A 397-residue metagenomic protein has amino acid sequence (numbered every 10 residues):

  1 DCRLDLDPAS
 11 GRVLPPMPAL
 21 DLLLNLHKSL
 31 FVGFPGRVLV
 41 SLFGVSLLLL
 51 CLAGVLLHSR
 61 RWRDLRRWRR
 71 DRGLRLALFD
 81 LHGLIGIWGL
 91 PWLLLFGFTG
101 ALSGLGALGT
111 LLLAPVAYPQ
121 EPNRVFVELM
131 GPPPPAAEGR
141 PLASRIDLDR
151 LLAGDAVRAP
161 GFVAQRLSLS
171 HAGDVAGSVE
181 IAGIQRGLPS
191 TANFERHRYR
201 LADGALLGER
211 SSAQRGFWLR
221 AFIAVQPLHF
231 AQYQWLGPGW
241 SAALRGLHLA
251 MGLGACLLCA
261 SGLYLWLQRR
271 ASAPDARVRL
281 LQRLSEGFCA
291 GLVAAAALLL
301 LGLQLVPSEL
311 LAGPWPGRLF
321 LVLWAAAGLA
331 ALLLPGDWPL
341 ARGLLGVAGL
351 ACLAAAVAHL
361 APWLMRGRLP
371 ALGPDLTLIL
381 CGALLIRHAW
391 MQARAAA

Functional and structural regions predicted by a protein language model:
D1-K28, G187-Y233, L253-A260: Extended, hydrophilic extramembrane loops/domains of integral membrane proteins
D1-R61, A356-L364, L380-H388, A395-A397: Membrane-anchoring signal-anchor transmembrane alpha-helices and their immediate flanking context
F34-P122, L301: Internal alpha-helical transmembrane segments
R37-H58, A243-Q268, L321-L329: Selective detector of the "anchor" transmembrane alpha-helix that sits immediately C-terminal
R61, G237-V306: Core alpha-helical transmembrane segments of integral membrane proteins
R63-D71, Y264-A276, L333-P339: Cytoplasmic membrane-interface regions of multi-pass membrane proteins
G97-P141, D275-A396: Alpha-helical transmembrane segments forming the membrane-embedded cores of inner-membrane proteins across
Y118-N193, A202-L207, S211-F222: Membrane-proximal low-complexity regions enriched in glycine and acidic/polar residues
